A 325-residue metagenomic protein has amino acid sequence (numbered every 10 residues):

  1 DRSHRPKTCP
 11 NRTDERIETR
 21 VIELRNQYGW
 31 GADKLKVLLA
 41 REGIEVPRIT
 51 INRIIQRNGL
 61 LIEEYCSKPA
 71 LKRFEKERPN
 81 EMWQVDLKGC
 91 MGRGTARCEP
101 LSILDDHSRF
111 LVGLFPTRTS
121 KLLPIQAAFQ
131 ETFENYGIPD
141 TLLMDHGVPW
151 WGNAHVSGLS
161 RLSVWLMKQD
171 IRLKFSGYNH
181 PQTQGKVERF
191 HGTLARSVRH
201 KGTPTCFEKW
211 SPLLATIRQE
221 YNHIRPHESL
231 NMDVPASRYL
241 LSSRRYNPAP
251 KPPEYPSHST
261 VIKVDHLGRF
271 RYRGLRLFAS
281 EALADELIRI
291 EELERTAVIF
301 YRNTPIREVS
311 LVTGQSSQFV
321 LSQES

Functional and structural regions predicted by a protein language model:
D1-M91, S160-S163, V234-S243: Basic, flexible linker segments flanking DNA-binding modules in nucleic acid-interacting mobile-element proteins
V21, L35, I51, D86 (+10 more regions): Mobile genetic element proteins and their domesticated derivatives, centered on retroelements and DNA transposons
E45, I49, I55-L111, R118-D140 (+3 more regions): Mobile-element integrase/transposase regions, centering on the N-terminal DNA-binding/Zn-coordinating module
V112-G113, R307: A structural microfeature
T117-R118, L194, L283, V312: A generic structural motif
F133-V156, G177-N179, Q184, N231-P235: Acidic/histidine-rich, metal-coordinating catalytic segments
L162-N247, R295-A297: Charged alpha-helix within mobile-element recombinases
E220-S325: C-terminal, beta-rich DNA-binding module of retroviral/retroelements integrases
